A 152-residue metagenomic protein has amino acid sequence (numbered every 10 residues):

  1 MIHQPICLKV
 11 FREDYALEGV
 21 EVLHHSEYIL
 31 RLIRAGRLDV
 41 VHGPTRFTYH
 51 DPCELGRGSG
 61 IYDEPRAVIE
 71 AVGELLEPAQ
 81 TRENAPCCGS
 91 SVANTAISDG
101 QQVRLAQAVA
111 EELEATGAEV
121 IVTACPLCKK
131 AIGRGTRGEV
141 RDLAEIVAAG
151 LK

Functional and structural regions predicted by a protein language model:
M1-K152: Iron-sulfur cluster-binding electron-transfer modules in prokaryotic oxidoreductases
